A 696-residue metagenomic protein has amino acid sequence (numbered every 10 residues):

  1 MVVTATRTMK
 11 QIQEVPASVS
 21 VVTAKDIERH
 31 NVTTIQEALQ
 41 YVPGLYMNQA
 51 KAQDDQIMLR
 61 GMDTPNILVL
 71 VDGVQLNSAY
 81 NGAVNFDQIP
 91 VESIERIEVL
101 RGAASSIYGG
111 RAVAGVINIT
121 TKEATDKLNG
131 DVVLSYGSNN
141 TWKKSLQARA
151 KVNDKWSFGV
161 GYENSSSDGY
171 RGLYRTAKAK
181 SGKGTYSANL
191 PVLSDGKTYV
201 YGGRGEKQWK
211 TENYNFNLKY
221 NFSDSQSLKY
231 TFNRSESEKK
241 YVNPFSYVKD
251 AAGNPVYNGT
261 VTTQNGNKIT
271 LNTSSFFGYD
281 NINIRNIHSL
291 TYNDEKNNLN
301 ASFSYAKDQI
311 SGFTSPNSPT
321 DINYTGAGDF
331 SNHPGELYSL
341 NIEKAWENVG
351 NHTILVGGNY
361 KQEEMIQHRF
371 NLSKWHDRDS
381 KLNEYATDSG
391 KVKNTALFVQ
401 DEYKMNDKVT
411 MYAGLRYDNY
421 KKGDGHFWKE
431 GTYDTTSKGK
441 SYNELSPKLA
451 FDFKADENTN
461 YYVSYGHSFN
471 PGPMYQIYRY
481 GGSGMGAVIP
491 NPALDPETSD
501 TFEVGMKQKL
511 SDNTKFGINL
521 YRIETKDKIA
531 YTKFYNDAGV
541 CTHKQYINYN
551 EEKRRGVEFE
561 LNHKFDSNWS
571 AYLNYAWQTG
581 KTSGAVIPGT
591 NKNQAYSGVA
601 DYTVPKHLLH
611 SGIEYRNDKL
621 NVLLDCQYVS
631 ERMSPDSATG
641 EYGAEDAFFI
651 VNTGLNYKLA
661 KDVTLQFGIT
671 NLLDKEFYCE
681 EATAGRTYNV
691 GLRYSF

Functional and structural regions predicted by a protein language model:
Q36-V74, E95: Extracytoplasmic beta-strand/coil segments of soluble accessory domains associated with Gram-negative outer-membrane
M58, V74-R101: Short acidic/polar hinge/loop motifs at secondary-structure boundaries that mediate gating or recognition
I89-D131: A beta-strand signature from Gram-negative outer-membrane beta-barrel systems, especially the internal plug domain
D126-K127, S135, Q147-D280: Periplasmic-side early beta-strands and strand-to-turn transitions of outer-membrane beta-barrels
K219-E236, S274-K429, T436, K454 (+5 more regions): Face-selective signature of the C-terminal outer-membrane beta-barrel domain
S223, N351-L355, N359-K361, D388-T525 (+4 more regions): Structural signature of Gram-negative outer-membrane beta-barrels, strongest in the C-terminal barrel of TonB-dependent
N293-T314, D452-K454, N460-G466, N470 (+4 more regions): Membrane-embedded beta-barrel scaffold of Gram-negative outer-membrane proteins
K404-M411, G517-T525, Q545-S637, K658-T664 (+3 more regions): Gram-negative outer-membrane beta-barrel transporters
